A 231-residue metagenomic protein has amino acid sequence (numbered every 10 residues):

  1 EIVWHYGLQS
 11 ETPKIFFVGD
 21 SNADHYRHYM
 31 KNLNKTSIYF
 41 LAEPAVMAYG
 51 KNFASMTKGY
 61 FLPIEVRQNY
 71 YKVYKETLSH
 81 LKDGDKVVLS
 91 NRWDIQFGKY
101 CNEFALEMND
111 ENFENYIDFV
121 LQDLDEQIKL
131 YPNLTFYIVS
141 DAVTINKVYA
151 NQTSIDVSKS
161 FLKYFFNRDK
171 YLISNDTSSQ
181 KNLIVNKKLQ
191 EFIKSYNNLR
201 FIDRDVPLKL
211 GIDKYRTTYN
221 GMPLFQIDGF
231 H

Functional and structural regions predicted by a protein language model:
E1-H231: Extracellular glycan-modifying ectodomains
